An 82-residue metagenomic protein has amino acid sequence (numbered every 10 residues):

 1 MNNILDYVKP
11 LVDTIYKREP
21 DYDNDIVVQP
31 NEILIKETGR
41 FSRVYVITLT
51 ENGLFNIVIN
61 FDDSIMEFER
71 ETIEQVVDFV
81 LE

Functional and structural regions predicted by a protein language model:
M1-G39, D62-I65: Negatively charged, low-complexity tracts enriched in Asp/Glu with abundant Ser/Thr
F41-E71: Intrinsically disordered, low-complexity regulatory segments enriched in Ser/Thr/Pro and charged residues
I73-E82: A short, charged, amphipathic alpha-helix used as a generic interaction element across diverse proteins
